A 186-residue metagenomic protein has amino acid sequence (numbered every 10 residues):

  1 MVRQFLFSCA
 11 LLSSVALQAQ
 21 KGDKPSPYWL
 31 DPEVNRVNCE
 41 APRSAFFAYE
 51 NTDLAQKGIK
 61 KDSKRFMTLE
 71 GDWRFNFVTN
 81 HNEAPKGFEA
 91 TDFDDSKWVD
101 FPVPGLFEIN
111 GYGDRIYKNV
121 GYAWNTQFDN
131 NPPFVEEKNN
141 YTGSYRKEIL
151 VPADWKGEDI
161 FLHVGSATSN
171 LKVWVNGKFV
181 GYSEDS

Functional and structural regions predicted by a protein language model:
M1-G22: Bacterial Sec-dependent N-terminal signal peptides
K21-E40, A55, I59-K60, R74-V78 (+4 more regions): Accessory beta-strand-rich segments of carbohydrate-active enzymes
F46-G58: Short, contiguous pre-domain boundary segments
K61-F77, D100: Mature N-terminal segment immediately following signal peptide/propeptide cleavage in secreted/periplasmic
L69, A90-F93, V180: Disulfide-rich extracellular domains of secreted proteins
A84-S96, F101: Short Gly/aromatic-enriched secondary-structure transition segments
N110-E136: Surface-exposed, low-complexity/disordered Ser/Thr/Gly/Pro/Asn-rich loops and linkers
